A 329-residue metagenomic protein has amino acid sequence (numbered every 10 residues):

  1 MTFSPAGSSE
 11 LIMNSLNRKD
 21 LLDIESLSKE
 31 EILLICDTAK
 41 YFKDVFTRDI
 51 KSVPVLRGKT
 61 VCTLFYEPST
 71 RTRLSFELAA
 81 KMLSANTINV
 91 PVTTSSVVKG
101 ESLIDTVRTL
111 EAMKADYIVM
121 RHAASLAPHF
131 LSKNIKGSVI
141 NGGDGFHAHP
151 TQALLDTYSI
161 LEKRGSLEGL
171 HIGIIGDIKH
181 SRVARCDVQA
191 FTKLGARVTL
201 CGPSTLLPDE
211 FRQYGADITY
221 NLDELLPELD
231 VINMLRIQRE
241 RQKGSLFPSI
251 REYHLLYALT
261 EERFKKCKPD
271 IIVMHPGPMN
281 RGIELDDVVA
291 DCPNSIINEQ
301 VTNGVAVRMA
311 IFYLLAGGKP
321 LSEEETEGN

Functional and structural regions predicted by a protein language model:
F3, G7-L78: Positively charged, low-complexity intrinsically disordered leader regions
I50, P54-L161, R281: Phosphate/diphosphate ligand-binding glycine-rich loop within oxidoreductases
Y66-E67, R71-L78, E162-L235: Glycine-rich phosphate/diphosphate-binding loop of Rossmann-like nucleotide-binding domains
L83, N134-K136, L194, R212-G215 (+2 more regions): Short, structured coil segments at secondary-structure junctions
T93-S95, G143-A148, S204, D223 (+1 more regions): Short, acidic/turn-prone active-site loops that include or flank metal/cofactor- and phosphate-binding residues
F211-V288: Rossmann-like adenosine-cofactor binding region
D270-I271, P276-N329: Adenosine-phosphate binding glycine-rich loop
